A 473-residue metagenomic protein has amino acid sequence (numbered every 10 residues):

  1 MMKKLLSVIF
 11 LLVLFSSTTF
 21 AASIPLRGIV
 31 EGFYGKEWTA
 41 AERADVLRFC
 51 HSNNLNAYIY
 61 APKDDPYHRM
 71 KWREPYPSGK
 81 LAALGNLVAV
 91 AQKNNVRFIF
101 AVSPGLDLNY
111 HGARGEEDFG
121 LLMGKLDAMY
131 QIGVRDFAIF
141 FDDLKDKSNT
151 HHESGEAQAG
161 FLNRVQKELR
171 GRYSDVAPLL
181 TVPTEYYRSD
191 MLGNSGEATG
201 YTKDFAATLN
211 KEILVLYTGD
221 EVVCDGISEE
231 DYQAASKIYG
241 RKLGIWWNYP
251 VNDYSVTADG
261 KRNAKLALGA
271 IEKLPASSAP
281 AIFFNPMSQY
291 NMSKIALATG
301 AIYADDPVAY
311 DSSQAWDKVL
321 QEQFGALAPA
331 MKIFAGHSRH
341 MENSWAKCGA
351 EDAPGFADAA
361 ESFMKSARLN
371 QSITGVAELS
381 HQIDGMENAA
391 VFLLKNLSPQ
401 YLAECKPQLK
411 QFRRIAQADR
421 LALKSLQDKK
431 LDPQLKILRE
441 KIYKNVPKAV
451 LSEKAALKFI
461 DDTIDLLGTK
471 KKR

Functional and structural regions predicted by a protein language model:
M1-L5: Positively charged n-region of N-terminal signal peptides that target proteins for export
S7-S17: Bacterial N-terminal signal peptides
T19-S23: Boundary at the C-terminal end of the N-terminal hydrophobic targeting segment
R27-V215: Aromatic-lined carbohydrate-binding surfaces of glycoside hydrolases
V30-F33, M70, E74, D146-A315: Catalytic-core regions of glycoside hydrolase
T39, P77, D225-S228, S372: A diffuse structural propensity rather than consistent per-protein peaks
V308-R473: C-terminal functional modules
